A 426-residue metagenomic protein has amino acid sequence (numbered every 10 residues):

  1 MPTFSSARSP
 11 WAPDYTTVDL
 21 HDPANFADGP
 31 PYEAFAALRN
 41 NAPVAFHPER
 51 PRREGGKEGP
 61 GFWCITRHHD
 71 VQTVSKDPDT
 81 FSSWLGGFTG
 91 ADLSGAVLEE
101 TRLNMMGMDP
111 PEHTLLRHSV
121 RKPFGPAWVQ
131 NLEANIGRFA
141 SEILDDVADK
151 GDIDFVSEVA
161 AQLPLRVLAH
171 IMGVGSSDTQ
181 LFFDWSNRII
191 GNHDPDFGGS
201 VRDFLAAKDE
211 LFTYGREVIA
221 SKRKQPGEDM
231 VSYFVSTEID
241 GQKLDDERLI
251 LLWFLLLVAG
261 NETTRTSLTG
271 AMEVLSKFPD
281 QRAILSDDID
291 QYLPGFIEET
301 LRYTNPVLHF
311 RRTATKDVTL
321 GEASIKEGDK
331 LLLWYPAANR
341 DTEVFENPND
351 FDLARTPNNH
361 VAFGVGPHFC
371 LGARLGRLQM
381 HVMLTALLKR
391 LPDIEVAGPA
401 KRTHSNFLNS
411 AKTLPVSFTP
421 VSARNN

Functional and structural regions predicted by a protein language model:
M1-N426: Cytochrome P450
